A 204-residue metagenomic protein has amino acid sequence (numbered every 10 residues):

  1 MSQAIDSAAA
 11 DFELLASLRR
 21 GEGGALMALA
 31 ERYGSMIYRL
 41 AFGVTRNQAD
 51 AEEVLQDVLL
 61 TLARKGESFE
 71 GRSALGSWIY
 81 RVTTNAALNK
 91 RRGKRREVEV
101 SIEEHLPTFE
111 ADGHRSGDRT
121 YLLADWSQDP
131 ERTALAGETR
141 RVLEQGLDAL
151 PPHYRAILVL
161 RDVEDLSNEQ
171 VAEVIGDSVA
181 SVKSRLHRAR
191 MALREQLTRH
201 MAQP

Functional and structural regions predicted by a protein language model:
M1-M36, G43, L122-R132, D148 (+2 more regions): N-terminal module of bacterial RNA polymerase sigma factors
S2-I5, R19-A28, Y38-D57, A156 (+2 more regions): Short, charged helix-capping/linker segments at alpha-helix termini
R19-R20, R46, D57-A74, R92-R95: Sigma70-family region 2
A30-Q48, K65, Y80, L147 (+2 more regions): Amphipathic, Lys/Arg- and hydrophobic-enriched alpha-helical face
R39, E53-L60, S73-N85: Structural recognition of an alpha-helix C-terminal capping motif at a helix-to-coil junction
E67-G71, T84-I102, T108-G113, A136 (+1 more regions): Arg/Lys-rich amphipathic alpha helix in sigma70-family domain 2
E70-G71, R92-R95, L150, R155 (+2 more regions): Short, Lys/Arg-enriched C-terminal cap helix and immediately downstream tail that follows
R141-S181: Helix-turn-helix DNA-binding module
